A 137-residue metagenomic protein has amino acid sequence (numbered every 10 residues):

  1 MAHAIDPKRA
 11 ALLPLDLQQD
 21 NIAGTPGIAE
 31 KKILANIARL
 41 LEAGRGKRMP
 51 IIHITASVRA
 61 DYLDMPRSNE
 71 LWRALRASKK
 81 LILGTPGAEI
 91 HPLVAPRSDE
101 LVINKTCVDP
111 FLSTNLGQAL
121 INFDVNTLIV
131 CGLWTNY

Functional and structural regions predicted by a protein language model:
M1-R97, L101: Active-site acidic carboxylates
G84-L133: Internal catalytic-core helix/loop-beta-alpha segment that presents or stabilizes conserved functional determinants
